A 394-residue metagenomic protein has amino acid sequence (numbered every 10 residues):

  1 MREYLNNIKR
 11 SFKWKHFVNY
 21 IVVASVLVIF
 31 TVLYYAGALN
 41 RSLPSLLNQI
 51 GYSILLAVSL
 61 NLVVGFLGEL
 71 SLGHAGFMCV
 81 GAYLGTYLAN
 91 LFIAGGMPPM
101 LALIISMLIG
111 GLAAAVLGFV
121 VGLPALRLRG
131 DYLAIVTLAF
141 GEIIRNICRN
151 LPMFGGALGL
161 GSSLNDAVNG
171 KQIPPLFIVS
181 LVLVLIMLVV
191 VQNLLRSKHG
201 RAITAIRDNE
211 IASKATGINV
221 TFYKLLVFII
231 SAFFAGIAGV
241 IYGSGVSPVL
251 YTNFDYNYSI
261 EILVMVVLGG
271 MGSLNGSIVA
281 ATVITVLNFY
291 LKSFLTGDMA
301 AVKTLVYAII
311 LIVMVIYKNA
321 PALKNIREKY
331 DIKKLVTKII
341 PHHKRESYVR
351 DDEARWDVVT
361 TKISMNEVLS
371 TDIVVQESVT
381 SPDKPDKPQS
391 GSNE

Functional and structural regions predicted by a protein language model:
M1-E394: Transmembrane alpha-helices and adjacent helix-loop boundaries
